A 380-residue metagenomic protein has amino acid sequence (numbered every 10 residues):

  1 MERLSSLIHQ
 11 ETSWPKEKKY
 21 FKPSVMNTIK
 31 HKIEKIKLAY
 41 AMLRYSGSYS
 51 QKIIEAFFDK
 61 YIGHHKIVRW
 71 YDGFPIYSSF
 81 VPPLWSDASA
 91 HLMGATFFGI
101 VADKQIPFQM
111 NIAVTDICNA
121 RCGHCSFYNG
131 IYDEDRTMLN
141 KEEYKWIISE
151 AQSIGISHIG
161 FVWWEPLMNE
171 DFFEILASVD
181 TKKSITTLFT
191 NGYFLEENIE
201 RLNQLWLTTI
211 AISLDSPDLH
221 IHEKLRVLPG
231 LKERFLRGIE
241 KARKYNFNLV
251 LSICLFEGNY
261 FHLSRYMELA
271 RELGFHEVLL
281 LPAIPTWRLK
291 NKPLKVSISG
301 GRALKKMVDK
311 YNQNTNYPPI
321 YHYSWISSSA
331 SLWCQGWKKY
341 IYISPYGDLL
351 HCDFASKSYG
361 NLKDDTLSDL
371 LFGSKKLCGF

Functional and structural regions predicted by a protein language model:
M1-L38, T208, S213-D215, H220-G336 (+2 more regions): Radical SAM enzyme [4Fe-4S]-AdoMet core and its adjacent flexible, acidic and glycine-rich loops/tails across
K35-F74, F80-R201, L205, V296: Conserved alpha-helical substructure of the radical SAM core
M110, C334-K339: Short loop/turn microsegments at loop-to-beta-strand junctions
C118, C122-C125, C334, C352 (+1 more regions): Disulfide-bonded cysteines in secreted/extracellular proteins and peptides
E150, S178-T181, L269, K310 (+1 more regions): Residues within well-ordered alpha-helical secondary structure of globular protein domains
D369-L371: PAS-family sensory domains
S374-F380: Cysteine/selenocysteine-centered motifs that mediate thiol-based redox chemistry or coordinate metal-sulfur cofactors
